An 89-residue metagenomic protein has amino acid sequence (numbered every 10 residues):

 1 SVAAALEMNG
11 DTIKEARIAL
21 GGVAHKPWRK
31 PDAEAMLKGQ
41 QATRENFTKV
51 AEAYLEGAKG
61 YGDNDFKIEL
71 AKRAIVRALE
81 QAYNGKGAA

Functional and structural regions predicted by a protein language model:
S1-A89: C-terminal structural segment of proteins
